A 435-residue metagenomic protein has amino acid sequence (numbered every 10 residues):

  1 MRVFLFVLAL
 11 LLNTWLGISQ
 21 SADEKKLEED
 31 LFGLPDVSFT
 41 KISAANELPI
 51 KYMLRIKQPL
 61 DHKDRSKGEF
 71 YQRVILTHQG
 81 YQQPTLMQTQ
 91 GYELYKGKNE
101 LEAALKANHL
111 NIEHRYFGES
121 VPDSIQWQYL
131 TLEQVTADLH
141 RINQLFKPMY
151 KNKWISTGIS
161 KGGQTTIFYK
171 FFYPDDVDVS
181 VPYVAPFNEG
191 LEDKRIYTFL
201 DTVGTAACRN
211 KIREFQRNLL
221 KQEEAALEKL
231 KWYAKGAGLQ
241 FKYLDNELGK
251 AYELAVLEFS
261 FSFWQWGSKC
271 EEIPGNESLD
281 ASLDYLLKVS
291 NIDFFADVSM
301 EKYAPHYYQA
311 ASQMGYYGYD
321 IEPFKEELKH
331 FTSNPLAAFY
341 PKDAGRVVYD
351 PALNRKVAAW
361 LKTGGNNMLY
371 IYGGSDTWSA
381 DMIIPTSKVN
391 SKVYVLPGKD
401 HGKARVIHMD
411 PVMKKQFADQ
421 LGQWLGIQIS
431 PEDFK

Functional and structural regions predicted by a protein language model:
M1-K25, L200-K211: Bacterial Sec-dependent N-terminal signal peptides
S19-N108, K415, D419-K435: Catalytic-loop region of hydrolases
R55, D61-Q134, Y340-D343, V347-N367 (+2 more regions): N-terminal cap/lid subdomain of alpha/beta-hydrolase-fold enzymes
Y129-P148: Alpha/beta-hydrolase active-site loop
Y150-S160: Alpha/beta-hydrolase fold nucleophile elbow
G158-F168: Glycine-rich nucleophile elbow surrounding the catalytic serine of serine-hydrolase chemistry
F168-Y307: Alpha/beta-hydrolase
F263-K435: C-terminal subdomain of alpha/beta-hydrolase-fold enzymes, centered on the catalytic histidine and its supporting
